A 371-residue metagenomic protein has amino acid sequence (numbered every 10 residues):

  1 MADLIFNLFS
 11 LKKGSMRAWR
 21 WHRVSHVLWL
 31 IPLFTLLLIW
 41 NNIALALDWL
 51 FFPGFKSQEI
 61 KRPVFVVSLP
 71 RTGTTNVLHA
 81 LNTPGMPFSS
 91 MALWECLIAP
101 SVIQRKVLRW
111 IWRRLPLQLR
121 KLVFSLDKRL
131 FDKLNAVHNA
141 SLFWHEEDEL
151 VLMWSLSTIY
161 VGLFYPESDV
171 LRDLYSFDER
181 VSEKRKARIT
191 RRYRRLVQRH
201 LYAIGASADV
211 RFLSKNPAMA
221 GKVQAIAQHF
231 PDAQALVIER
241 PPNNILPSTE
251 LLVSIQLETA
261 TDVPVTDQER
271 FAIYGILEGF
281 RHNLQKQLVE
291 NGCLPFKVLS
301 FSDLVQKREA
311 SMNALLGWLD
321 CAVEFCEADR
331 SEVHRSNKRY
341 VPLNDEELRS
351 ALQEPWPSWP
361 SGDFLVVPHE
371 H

Functional and structural regions predicted by a protein language model:
M1-N42, D178-E179, K184-T190, L201 (+1 more regions): PAPS-dependent sulfotransferases, especially Golgi type II membrane carbohydrate sulfotransferases
L45-L69, E95-L108: N-terminal signal-anchor transmembrane helix
F65-M86: Glycine-rich phosphate-binding P-loop
V67-L69, L213-P217, F301: Short His-Asn-centered micro-motif
P84-W94: Post-Walker A helix-loop "phosphate-sensing" segment adjacent to the P-loop in P-loop NTPases
L97-F212: PAPS-dependent sulfation machinery
K215-N216, I226-L251: Conserved phosphate-donor/acceptor-positioning beta-strand/loop module used by diverse small-molecule
M219-V223, N243-L246, V305-R308: Flexible loop/turn segments at secondary-structure boundaries
